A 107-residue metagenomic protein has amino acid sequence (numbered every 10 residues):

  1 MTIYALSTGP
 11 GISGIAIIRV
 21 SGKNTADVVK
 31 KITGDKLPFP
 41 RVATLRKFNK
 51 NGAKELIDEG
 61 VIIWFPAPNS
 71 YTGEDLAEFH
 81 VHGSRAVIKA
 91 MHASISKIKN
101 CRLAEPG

Functional and structural regions predicted by a protein language model:
M1-G107: A glycine-rich (often HGG/GG-containing) alpha/beta subdomain
